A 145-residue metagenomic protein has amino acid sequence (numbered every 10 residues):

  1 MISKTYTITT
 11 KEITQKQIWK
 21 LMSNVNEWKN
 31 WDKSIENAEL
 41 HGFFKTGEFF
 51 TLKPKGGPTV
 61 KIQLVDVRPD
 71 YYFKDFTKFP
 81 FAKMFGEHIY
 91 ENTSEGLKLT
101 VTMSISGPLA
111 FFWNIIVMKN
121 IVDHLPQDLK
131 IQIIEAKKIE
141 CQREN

Functional and structural regions predicted by a protein language model:
M1-G42: Hydrophobic ligand-binding cavity/cleft-lining segments
T5-T7, F49-T51, K74, E87-I89 (+1 more regions): Beta-strand secondary-structure signal
T10, K29-N30, E39-F81, F85 (+1 more regions): Glycine-rich portal/gate segments that line the openings of hydrophobic small-molecule binding cavities
E12-Q15, V65-D70, I89-K98: A short, structured loop/turn motif at beta-sheet edges
I13, N30, T59, N120 (+1 more regions): Generic recognition of short, well-ordered alpha-helical interface segments
K33-S34, P58-V60, V101-T102: Short hydrophobic/aromatic-rich motifs at helix boundaries and adjacent loops
K78-Q127, I131-I134, K138-I139, R143-N145: Beta-strand/loop substructures that line and gate deep hydrophobic ligand-binding cavities in soluble
